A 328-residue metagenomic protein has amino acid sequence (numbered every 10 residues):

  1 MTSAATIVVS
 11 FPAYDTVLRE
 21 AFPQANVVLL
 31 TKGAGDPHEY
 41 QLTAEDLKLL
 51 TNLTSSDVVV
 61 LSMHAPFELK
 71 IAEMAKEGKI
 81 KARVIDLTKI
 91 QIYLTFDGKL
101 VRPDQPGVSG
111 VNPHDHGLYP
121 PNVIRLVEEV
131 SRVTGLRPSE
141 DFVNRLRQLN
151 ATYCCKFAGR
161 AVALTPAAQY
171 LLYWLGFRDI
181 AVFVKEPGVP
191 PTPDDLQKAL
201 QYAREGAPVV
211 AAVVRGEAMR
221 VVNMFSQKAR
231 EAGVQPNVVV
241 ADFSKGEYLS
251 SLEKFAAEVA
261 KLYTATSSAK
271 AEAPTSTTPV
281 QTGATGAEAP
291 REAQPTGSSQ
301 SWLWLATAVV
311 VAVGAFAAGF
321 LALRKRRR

Functional and structural regions predicted by a protein language model:
M1-A5: Hydrophobic secretory-pathway targeting helix
T6, L200-W302, L323: Structured C-terminal subdomain patch of bacterial secreted/periplasmic proteins
I7-S10, Y14-L18, R137-V182: Basic- and aromatic-lined ligand-binding clefts that recognize polyanionic substrates
F22-L49, L172-L200, V238-Y248: Alpha-helical, coiled-coil/dimerization segments enriched in small aliphatic residues
N26-V133, R220-V239, L262: Acidic/His-rich segments in extracytoplasmic proteins that coordinate ligands and/or metal ions
V58-M63, R160-A163, V209-R215: Periplasmic-binding protein-like
I80-R83, K89-A163, N237-V280, A284: Extracytoplasmic substrate-binding proteins
A308, V313-R328: C-terminal membrane-anchoring or membrane-association module
